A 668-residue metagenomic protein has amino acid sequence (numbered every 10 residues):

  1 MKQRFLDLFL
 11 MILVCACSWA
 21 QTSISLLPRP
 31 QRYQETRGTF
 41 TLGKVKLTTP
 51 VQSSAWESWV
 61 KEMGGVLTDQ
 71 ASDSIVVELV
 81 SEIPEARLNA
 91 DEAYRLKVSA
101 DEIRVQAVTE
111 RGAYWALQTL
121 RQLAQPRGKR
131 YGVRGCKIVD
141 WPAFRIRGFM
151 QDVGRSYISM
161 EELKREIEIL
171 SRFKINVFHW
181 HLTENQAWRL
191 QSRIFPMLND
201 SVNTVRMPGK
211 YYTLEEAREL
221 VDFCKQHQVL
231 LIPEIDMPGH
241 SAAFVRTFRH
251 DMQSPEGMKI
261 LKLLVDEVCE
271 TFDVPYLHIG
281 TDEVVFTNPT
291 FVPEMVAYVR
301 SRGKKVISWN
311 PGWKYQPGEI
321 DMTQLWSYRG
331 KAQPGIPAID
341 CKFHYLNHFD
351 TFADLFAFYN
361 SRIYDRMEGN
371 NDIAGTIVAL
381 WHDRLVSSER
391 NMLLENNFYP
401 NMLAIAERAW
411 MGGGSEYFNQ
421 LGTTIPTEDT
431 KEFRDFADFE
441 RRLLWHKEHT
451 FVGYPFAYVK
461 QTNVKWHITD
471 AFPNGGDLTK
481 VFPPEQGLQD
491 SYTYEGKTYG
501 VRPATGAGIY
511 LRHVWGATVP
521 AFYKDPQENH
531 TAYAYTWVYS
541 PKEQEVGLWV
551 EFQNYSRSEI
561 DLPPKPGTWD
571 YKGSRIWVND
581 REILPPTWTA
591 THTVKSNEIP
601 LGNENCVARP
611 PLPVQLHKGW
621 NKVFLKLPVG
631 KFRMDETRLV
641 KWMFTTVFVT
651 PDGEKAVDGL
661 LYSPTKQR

Functional and structural regions predicted by a protein language model:
L10-L13, Q21-P142, S308-N310, E319 (+5 more regions): Acidic, contiguous N-terminal accessory segments
A93-E256, K262-Y276, E294, H382-R384 (+3 more regions): Feature activates predominantly on carbohydrate-active enzymes
F244-M322, W326-Q333: Active-site neighborhood of glycoside hydrolase catalytic domains
S327-N463: Flexible, acidic glycine-rich loops studded with aromatic residues
A437-K524, R557, K622, K626-R668: Accessory carbohydrate-binding/adhesion or oligomerization-edge regions at the termini of glycan-active proteins
P526-Y539, V607-P610: Short beta-strands within extracellular/lumenal beta-sheet-rich domains
K542-P566: A short beta-strand element within beta-rich, extracytoplasmic domains of secreted/secretory-pathway proteins
D561-P563, G567-F644: Beta-strand-rich ligand-recognition modules
